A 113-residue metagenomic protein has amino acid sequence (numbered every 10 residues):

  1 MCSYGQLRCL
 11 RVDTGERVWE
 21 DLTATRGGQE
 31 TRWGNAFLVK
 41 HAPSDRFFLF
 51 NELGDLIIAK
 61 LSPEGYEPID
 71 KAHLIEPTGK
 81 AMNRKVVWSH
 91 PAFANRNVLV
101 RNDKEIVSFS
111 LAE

Functional and structural regions predicted by a protein language model:
M1-E113: Noncatalytic, solvent-exposed loop/strand surfaces of beta-propeller-type extracellular/periplasmic domains
